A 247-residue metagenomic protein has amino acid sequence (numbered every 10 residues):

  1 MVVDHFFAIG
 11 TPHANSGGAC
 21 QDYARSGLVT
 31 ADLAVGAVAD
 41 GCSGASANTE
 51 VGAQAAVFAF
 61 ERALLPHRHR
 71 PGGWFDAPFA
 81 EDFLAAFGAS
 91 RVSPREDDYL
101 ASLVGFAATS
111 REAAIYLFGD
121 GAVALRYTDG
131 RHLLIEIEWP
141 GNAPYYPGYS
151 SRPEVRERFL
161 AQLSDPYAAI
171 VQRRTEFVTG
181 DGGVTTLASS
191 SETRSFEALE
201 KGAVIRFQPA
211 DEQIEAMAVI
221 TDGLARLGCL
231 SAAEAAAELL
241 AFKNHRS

Functional and structural regions predicted by a protein language model:
M1-S247: PP2C/PPM-type serine/threonine phosphatase catalytic domain
